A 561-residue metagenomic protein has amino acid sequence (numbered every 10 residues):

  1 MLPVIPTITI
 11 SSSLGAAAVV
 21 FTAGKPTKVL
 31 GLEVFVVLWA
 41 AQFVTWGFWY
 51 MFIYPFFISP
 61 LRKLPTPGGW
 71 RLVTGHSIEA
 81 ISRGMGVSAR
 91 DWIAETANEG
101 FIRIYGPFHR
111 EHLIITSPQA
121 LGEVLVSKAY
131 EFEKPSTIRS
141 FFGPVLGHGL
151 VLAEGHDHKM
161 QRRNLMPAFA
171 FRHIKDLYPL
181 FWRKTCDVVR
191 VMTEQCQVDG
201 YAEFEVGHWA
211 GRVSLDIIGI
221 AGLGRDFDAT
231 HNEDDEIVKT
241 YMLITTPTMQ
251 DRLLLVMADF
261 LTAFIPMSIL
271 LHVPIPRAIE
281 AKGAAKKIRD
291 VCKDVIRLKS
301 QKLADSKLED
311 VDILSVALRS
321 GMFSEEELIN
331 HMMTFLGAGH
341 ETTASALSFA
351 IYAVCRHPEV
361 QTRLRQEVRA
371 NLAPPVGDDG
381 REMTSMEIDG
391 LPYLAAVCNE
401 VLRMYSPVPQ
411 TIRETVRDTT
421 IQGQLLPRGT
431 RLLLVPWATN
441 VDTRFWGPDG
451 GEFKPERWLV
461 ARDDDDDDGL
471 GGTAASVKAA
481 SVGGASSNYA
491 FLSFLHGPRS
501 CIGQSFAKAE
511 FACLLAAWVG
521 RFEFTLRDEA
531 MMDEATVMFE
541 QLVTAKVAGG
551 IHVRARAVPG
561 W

Functional and structural regions predicted by a protein language model:
M1-V4, T544-W561: C-terminal helix/juxtamembrane-tail motif
L2-M160, K175, L180-E194, V213 (+9 more regions): N-terminal membrane-proximal hinge/A-helix region immediately C-terminal to the signal-anchor transmembrane segment
A80-A94, D290, D294, G380-Q422: Conserved cytochrome P450 K-helix E-x-x-R motif and the immediately C-terminal K′/meander segment
K134-F142, D176-L347, R363, S385: Cytochrome P450 heme-thiolate monooxygenase catalytic core
Y178, W182, G200, E236-T245 (+10 more regions): Cytochrome P450 I-helix active-site segment
R190-E194, F227, C355-V360, S486 (+3 more regions): Cytochrome P450 heme-binding "Cys pocket" and the immediately downstream C-terminal segment
T342-C355, L514: Short, small-residue alpha-helix embedded
L434-S481: Conserved cytochrome P450 K-helix/beta-meander segment immediately N-terminal to the heme-binding cysteine loop
